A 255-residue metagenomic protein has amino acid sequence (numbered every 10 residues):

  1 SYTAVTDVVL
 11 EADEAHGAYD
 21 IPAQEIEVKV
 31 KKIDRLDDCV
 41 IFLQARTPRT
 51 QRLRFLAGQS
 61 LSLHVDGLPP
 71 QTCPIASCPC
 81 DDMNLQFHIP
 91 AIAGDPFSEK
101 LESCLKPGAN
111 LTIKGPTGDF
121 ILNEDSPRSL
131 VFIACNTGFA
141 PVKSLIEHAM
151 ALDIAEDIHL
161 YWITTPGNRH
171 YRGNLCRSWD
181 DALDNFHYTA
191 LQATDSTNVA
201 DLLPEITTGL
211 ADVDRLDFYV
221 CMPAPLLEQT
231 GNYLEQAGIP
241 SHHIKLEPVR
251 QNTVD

Functional and structural regions predicted by a protein language model:
S1-A4, D157-D255: Reductase modules of NAD(P)H-dependent flavoproteins
S1-D13: Iron-sulfur (Fe-S) cluster-binding segments and ferredoxin-like electron-carrier domains, especially [2Fe-2S]
A15-N110, R128, T164-P166, A193-T194: Ferredoxin-reductase
G58, G138, P223: Short, conserved phosphate/pyrophosphate- and ester-handling motifs at nucleotide-, phospho-/glycolipid
G115-P127: A short, basic/flexible loop-to-alpha-helix module at the beginning of a structural domain
L130-A140: Short, glycine-rich nucleotide/cofactor-binding loops
F139-A151: Histidine-anchored nucleotide/phosphate-binding helix
